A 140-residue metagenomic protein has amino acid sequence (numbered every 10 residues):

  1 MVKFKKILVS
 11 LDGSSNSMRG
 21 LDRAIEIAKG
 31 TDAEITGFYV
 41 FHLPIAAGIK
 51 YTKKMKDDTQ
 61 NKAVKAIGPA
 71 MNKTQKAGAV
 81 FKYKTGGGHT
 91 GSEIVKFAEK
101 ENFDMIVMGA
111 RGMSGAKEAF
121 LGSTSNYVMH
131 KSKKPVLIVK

Functional and structural regions predicted by a protein language model:
V2, N72-I106: Structural beta-alpha unit
V2-K50, K73, A77: Small/aliphatic-rich secondary-structure junction motif
G20, A63-A66, T90, T124: Hydrophobic alpha-helical membrane-association signature
A33-E34, A79, F103, K134: Short glycine/serine/threonine/alanine-rich loop segments
T36, K82, L137: Conserved beta-strand positions in the Rossmann-like core of class I SAM-dependent methyltransferases
P44-I45, G91, G115: Generic structural signal for helix capping and beta-alpha/helix-loop junctions
K53-K65: A short acidic, glycine-rich active-site loop that binds or catalyzes chemistry on phosphate/adenosine moieties
K96-K140: Gly/Ser-rich helix-loop-strand patches that form or flank binding pockets for ribonucleotide-derived cofactors
